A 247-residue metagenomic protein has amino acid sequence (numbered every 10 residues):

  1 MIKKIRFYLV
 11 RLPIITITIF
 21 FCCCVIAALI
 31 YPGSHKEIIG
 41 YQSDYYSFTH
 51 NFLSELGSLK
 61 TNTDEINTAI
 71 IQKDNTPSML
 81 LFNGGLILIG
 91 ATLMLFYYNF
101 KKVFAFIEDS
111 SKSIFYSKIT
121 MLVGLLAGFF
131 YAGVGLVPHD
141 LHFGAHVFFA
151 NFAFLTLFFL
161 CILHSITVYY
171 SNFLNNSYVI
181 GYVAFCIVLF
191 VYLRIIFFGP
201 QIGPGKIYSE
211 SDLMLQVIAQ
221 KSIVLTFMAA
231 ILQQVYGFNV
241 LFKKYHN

Functional and structural regions predicted by a protein language model:
F7-E37: N-terminal signal-anchor transmembrane alpha helix
L9-F20, F82-G85, I89, T120-A127 (+4 more regions): Hydrophobic alpha-helical transmembrane segments of polytopic
C24-I30, N83-S117, I162-Y170, V235-F238: Internal transmembrane alpha-helix with an interfacial aromatic "cap," most often the third helix
I26-Y31, S58, F129-F143, F190-Y208: C-terminal ends of transmembrane alpha-helices and the immediately adjacent extracellular/lumenal or cytosolic loop
G40-D74: Extracytosolic (periplasmic/ER-lumenal) interhelical loops and adjacent juxtamembrane/interface segments of multi-pass
K60-Y98: Individual transmembrane alpha-helix segments
I119-H164, V168: Membrane-proximal helix-loop-helix units in multi-pass membrane proteins
L157-N247: Terminal transmembrane helical module of multi-pass membrane proteins
